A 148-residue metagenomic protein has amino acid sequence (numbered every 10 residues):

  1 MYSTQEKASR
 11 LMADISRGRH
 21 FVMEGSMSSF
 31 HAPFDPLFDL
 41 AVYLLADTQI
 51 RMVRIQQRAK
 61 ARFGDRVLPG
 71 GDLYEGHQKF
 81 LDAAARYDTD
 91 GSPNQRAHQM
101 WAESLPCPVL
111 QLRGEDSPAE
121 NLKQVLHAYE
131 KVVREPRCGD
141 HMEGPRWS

Functional and structural regions predicted by a protein language model:
S3-R10, V22, G76, D90-N94 (+1 more regions): Soluble or luminal CAZymes and related metallo-dependent hydrolases
S3-T48: Glycine-rich phosphate-binding loop used to anchor ATP phosphates in small-molecule kinases, encompassing both
G25-S26, A46-D47, E75, R113-S117: Short beta->alpha linker loops
H31-F34, V53, N121-L122: Short glycine-/acidic-enriched loop or helix-start segments at secondary-structure transitions that form or flank
F38-A41, R58-A61, A128-Y129: Glycine-rich, phosphate-binding/catalytic loops in enzymes
L45-N94: A glycine- and Lys/Arg-enriched "phosphate-lid" helix/loop adjacent to the NTP-binding pocket of small-molecule kinases
D82-S148: NTP-dependent small-molecule kinase module
